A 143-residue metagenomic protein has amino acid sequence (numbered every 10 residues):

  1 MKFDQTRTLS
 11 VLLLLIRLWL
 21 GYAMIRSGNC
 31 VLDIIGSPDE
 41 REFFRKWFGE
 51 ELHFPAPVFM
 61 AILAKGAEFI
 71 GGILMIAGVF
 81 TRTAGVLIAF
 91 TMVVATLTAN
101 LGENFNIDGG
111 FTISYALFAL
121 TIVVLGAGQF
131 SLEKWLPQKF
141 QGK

Functional and structural regions predicted by a protein language model:
M1-P38, P55-G66, I70, A77-K143: Extended, low-polarity transmembrane helix blocks
D39-P55: Perimembrane loop-to-helix junctions flanking transmembrane segments
F48-E50, M75, V123: Short polybasic/polar patches that bind polyanions
